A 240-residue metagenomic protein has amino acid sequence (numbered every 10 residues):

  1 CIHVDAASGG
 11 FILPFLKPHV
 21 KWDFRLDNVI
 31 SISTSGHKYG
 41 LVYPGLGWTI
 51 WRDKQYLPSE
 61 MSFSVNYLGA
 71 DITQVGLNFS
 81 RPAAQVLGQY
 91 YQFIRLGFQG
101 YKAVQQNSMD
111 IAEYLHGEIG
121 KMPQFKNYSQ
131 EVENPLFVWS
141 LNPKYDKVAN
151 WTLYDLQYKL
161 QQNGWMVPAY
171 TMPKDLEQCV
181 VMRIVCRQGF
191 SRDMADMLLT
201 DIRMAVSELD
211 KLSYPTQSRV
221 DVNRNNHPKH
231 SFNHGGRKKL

Functional and structural regions predicted by a protein language model:
H3, F15-P135, S140-Y145, A149: Active-site C-terminal subdomain of aminotransferase-like
A6-G10, K38, P173, Q188: Active-site-proximal loop/turn and secondary-structure-junction residues that shape catalytic pockets, frequently
G9-P18, Y43-W48, D71-N78, Y90 (+3 more regions): Noncatalytic linker/hinge segments flanking ATPase motor cores
Q99-L240: Non-catalytic terminal extensions of PLP-dependent enzymes
